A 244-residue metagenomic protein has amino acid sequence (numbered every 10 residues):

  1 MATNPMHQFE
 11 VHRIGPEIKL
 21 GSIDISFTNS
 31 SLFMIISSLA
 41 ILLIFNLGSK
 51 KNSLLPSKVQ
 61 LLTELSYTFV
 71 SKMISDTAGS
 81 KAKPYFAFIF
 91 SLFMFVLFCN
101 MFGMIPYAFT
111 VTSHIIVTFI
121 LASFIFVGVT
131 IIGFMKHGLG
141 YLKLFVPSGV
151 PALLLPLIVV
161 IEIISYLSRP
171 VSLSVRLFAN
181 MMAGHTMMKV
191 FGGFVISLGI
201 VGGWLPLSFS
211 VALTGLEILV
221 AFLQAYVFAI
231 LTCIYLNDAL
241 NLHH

Functional and structural regions predicted by a protein language model:
M1-H244: Selective transmembrane helix interface/packing segments
